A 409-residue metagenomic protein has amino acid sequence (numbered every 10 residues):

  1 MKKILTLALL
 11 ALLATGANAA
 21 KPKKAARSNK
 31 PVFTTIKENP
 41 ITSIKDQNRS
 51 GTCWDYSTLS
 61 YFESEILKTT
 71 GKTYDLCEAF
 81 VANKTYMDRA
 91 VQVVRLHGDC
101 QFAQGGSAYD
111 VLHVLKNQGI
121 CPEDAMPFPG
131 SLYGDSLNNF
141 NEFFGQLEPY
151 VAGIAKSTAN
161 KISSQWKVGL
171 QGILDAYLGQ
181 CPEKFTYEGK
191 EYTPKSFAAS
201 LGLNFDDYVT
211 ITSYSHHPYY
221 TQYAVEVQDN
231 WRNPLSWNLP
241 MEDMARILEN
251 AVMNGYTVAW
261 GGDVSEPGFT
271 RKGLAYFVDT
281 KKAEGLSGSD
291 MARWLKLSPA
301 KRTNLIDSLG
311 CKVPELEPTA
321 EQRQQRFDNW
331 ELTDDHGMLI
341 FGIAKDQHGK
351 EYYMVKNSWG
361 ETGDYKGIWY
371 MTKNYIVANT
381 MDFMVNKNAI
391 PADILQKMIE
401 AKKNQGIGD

Functional and structural regions predicted by a protein language model:
K2-L7: Sec-dependent signal peptide recognition, specifically the positively charged N-region followed immediately by
L9-L10, K68, L96, G130 (+2 more regions): Residue-level detector of alpha-helical recognition elements and their boundaries
L10-N18: Hydrophobic h-region of N-terminal signal peptides that target proteins for export in Gram-negative bacteria
N18-A19, D135, F277: Residue-level signature of transmembrane alpha-helix interfaces in integral membrane proteins
A19-S28: Cleaved targeting-peptide boundary
S28-A259, Y353-S358, G363-Y365: Active-site nucleophile-adjacent alpha helix/oxyanion-hole segment immediately C-terminal to the catalytic cysteine
V168-D409: Active-site signature of cysteine proteases
